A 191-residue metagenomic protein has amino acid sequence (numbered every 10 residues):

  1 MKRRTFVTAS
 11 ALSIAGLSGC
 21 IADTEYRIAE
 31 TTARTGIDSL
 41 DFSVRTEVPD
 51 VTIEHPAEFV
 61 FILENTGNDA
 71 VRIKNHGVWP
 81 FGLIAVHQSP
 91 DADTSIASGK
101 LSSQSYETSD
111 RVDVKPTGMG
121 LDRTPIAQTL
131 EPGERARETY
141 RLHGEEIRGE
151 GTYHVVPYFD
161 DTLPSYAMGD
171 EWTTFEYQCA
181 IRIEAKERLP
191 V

Functional and structural regions predicted by a protein language model:
M1-A85, P90-G99, P116, G120-V191: Hydrophobic alpha-helical segments
E107-P116: Short, basic/aromatic beta-hairpin or loop at an interaction surface
